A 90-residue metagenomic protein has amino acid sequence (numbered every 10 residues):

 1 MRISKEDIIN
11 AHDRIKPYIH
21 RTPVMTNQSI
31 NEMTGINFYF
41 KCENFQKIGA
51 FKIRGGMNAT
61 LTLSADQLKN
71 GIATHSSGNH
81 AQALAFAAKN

Functional and structural regions predicted by a protein language model:
M1-N90: PLP-dependent amino-acid enzyme catalytic core
